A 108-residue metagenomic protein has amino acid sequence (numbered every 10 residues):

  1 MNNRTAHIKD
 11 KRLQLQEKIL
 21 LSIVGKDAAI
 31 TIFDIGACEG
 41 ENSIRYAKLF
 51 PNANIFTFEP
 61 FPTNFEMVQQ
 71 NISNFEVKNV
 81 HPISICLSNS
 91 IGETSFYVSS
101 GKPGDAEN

Functional and structural regions predicted by a protein language model:
M1-N108: Phosphate/nucleotide-binding beta-alpha loop and adjacent structural elements of enzyme active sites
